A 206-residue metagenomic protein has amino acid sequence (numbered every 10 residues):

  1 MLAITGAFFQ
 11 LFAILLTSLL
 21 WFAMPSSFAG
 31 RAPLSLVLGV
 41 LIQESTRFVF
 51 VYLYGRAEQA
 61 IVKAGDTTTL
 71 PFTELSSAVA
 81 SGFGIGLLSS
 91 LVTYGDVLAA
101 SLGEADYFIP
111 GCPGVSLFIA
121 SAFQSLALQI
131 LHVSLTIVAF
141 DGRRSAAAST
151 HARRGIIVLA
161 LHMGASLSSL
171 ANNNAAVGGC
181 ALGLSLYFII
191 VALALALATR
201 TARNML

Functional and structural regions predicted by a protein language model:
M1-L206: Hydrophobic alpha-helical segments at protein termini of multi-pass membrane proteins
